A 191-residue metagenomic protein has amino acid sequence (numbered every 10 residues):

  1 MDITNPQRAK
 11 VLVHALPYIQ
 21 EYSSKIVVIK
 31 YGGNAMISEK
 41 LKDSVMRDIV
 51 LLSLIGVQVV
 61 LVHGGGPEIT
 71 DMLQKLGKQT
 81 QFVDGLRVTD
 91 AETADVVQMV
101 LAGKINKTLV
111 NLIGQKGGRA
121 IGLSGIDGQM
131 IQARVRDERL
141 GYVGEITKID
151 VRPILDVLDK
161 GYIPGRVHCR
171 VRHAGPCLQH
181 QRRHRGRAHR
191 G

Functional and structural regions predicted by a protein language model:
M1-G191: Nucleotide/pyrophosphate-binding catalytic subdomain
